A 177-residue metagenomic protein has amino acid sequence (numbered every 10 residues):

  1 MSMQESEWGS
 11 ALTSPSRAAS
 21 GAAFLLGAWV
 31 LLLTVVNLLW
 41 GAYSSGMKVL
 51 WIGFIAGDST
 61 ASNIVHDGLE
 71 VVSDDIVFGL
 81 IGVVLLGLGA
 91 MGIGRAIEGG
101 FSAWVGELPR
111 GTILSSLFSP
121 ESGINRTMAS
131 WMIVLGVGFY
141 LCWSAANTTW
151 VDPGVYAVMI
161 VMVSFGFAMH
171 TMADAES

Functional and structural regions predicted by a protein language model:
W8-L31: Alpha-helical transmembrane segments and their helix-start/interface "positive-inside/aromatic belt" motifs in integral
S16, A56-I81: Membrane-interface segments at the starts/ends of alpha-helical transmembrane spans
L31-L39, T60-G68, M91, L114 (+1 more regions): Hydrophobic alpha-helical transmembrane segments and adjacent interfacial helices in integral membrane proteins
T34-T60, A96-G99: Membrane-helix interface motif
G53-I55, G154-S177: Alpha-helical transmembrane segments and their immediate juxtamembrane interface regions
L69-I76, G94-R95, W143-Y156: Membrane-helix interface and helix-disruption motif detector
L85-R110: Membrane-water interface of transmembrane alpha-helices
S102-D152: Hydrophobic alpha-helical transmembrane segments of integral membrane proteins
